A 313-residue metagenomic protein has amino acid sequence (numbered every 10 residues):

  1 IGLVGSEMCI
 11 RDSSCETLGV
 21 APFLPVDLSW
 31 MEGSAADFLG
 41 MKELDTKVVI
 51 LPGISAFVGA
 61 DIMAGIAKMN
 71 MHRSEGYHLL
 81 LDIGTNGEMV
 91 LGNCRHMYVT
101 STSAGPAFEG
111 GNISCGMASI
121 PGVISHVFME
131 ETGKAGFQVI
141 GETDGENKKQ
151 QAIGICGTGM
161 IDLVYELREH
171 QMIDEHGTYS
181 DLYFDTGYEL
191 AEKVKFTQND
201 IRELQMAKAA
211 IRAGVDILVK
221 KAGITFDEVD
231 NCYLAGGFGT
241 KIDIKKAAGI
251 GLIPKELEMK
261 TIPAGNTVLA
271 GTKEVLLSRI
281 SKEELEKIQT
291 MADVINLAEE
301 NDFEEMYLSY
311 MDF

Functional and structural regions predicted by a protein language model:
I1-G5, C9-I10: Single conserved hydrophobic/aromatic residue that forms the stacking wall/gate of nucleotide- or nucleobase-binding
S6, I83-T85, S180-T186, E228-F238 (+1 more regions): A glycine-rich phosphate-binding loop feature that marks nucleotide/adenosyl-phosphate handling sites
S13-S34, P52, A64-A152, T158 (+1 more regions): Glycine-rich phosphate-binding loop of actin/hexokinase-like ATP-binding domains
D45-I62, E274-F313: Acidic, glycine/GT-rich loop-and beta-edge segments that sit at the periphery of enzyme/chaperone cores
I62-G65, M69, Q205-D227: Phosphate/ATP-binding catalytic cores across multiple sugar-kinase/actin-like superfamilies, primarily ASKHA
M71-S74, R95, M129-T132, E142 (+3 more regions): Generic secondary-structure signature for well-ordered alpha-helical cores
N93-Y98, I224-I288: Catalytic phosphate/nucleotide-handling subdomain of diverse soluble enzymes
I161-A207: Gly/charged contiguous loops adjacent to phosphate- or pyrophosphate-bearing nucleotide/cofactor binding elements
